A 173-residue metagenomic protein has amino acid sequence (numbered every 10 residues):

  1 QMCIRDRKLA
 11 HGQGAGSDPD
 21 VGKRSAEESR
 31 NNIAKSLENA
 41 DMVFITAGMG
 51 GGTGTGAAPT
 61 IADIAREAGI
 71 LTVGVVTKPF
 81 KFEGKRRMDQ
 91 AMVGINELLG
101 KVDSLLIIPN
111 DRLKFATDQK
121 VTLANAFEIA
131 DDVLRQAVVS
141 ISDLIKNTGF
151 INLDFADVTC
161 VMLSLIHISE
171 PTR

Functional and structural regions predicted by a protein language model:
Q1, R5-S169, R173: Tubulin/FtsZ superfamily GTPase core signature
